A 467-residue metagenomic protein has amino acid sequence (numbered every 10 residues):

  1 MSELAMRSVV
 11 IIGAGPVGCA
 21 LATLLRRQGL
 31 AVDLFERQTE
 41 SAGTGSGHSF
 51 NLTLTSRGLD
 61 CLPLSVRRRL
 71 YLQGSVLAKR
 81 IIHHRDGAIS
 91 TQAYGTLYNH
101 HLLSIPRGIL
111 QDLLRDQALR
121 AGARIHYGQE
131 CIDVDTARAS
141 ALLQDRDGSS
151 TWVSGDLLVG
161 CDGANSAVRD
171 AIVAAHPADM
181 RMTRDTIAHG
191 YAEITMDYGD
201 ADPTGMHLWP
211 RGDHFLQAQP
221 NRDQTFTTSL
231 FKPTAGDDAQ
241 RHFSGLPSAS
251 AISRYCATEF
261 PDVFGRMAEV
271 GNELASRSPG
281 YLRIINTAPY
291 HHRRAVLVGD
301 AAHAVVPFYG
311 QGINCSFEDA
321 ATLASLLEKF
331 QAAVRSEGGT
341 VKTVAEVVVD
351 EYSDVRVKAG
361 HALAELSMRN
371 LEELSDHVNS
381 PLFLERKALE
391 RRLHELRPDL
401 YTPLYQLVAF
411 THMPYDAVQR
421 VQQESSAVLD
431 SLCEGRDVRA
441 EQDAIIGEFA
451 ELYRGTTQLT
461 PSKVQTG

Functional and structural regions predicted by a protein language model:
S2-S8, T55-E193, D443-L452, L459 (+1 more regions): Conserved N-terminal helical subregion
A5, S325-G467: C-terminal helical "tail/cap" subdomain of flavin- and related membrane-associated enzymes
V9-I11, V32, A295: Conserved hydrophobic helix-helix packing surfaces used for dimerization/oligomerization
A14-R27, V159-G160, I194, S276-R369 (+1 more regions): Conserved mid-domain beta->alpha element of the FAD-binding
V17, E40, N165: Conserved Rossmann-like nucleotide-cofactor binding loop
R26-G47: Glycine-rich FAD pyrophosphate-binding loop
Q38, A164, A301-A302: Conserved Walker B
D116, I132-D133, R138-L282, N286-T287 (+1 more regions): Conserved FAD-binding catalytic core of PHBH/FMO-like flavoproteins
